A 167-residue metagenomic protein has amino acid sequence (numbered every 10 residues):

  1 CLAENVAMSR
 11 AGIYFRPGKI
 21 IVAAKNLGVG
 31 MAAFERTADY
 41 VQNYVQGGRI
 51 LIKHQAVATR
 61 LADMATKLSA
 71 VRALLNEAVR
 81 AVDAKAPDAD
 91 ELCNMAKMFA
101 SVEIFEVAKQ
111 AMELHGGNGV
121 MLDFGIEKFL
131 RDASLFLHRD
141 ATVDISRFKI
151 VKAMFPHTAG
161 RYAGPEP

Functional and structural regions predicted by a protein language model:
C1-R10: Long, acidic (Asp/Glu-rich), low-complexity accessory segments flanking structured domains
I13-P167: Alpha-helical interface subdomain recognition
